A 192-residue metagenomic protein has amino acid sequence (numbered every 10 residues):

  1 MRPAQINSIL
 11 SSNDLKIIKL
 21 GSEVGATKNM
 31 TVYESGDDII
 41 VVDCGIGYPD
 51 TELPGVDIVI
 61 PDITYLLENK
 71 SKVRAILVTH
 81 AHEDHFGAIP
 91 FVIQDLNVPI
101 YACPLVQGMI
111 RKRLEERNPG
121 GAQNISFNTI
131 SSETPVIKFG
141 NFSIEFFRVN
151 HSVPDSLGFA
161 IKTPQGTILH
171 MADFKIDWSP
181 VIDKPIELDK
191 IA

Functional and structural regions predicted by a protein language model:
R2-L77, H82-A192: His/Asp/Glu-rich metal-coordinating catalytic cores of metallo-dependent phosphodiesterases/hydrolases acting on
